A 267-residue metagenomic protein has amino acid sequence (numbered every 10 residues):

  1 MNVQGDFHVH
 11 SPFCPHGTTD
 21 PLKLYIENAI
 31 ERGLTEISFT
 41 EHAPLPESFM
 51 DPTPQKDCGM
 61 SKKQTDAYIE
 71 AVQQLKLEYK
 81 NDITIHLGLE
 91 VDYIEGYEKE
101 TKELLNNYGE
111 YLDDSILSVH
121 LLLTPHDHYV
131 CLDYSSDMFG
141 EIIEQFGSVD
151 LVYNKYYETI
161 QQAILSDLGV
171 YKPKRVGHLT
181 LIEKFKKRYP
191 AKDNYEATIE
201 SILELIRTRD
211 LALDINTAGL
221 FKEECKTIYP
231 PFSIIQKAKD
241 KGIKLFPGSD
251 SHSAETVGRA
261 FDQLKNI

Functional and structural regions predicted by a protein language model:
M1-E95, K99-E100, F185-K186, K192 (+5 more regions): An N-terminally biased module of ancient metal coordination in phosphate/nucleic-acid-related enzymes
V3-F7, T180-E183, A212-I215, I243-K244: A short alpha-helix capping/helix-coil boundary motif
H8, A29, S115, H178 (+3 more regions): Conserved, mostly hydrophobic/aromatic
S48-F49, H126-D127, E224-C225, V257: Short glycine-/acidic-enriched loop or helix-start segments at secondary-structure transitions that form or flank
K63-T208: Extended substrate/RNA-proximal surfaces in nucleic-acid metabolism proteins
I199-S251, T256-G258, I267: Active-site-adjacent C-terminal substructures of enzyme catalytic domains
